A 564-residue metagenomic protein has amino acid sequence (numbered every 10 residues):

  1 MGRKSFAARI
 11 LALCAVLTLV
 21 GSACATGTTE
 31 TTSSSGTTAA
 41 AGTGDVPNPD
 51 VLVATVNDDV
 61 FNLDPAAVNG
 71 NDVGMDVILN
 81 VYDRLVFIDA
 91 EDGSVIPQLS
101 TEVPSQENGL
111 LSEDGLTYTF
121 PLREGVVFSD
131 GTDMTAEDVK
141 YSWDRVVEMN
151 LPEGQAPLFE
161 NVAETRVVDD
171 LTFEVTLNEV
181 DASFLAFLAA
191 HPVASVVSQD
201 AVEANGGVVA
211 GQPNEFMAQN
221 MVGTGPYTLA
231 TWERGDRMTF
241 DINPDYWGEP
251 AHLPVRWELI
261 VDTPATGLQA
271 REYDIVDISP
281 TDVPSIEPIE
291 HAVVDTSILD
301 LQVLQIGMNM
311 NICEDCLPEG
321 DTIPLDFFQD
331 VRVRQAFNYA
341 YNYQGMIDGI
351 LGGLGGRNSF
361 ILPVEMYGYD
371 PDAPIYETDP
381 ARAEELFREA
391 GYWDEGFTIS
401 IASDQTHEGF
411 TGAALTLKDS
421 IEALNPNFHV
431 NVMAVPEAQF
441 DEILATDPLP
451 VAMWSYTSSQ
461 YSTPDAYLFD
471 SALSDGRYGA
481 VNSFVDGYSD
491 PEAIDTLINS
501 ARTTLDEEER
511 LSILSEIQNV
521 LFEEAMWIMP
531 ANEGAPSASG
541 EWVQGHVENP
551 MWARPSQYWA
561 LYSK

Functional and structural regions predicted by a protein language model:
G2-F6, C24-T31, T37-G44, A90-E91 (+6 more regions): Extracytoplasmic/periplasmic ligand-capture domains
A7-L13: Sec-dependent signal peptide recognition, specifically the positively charged N-region followed immediately by
A40, S537-K564: Long beta-strand-rich cores associated with HINT superfamily self-processing modules
P47-V51, N80-Y82, Q98-S100, E113-T117 (+8 more regions): Extracytoplasmic
T55-L111, V222-G223: N-terminal lobe/hinge region of extracytoplasmic solute-binding protein
A156-G206: Surface-exposed binding/hinge segments that line and control ligand-binding clefts or catalytic entry sites
Q199-E203, G352-A373, A535-E541: Mature extracytoplasmic/periplasmic domains
